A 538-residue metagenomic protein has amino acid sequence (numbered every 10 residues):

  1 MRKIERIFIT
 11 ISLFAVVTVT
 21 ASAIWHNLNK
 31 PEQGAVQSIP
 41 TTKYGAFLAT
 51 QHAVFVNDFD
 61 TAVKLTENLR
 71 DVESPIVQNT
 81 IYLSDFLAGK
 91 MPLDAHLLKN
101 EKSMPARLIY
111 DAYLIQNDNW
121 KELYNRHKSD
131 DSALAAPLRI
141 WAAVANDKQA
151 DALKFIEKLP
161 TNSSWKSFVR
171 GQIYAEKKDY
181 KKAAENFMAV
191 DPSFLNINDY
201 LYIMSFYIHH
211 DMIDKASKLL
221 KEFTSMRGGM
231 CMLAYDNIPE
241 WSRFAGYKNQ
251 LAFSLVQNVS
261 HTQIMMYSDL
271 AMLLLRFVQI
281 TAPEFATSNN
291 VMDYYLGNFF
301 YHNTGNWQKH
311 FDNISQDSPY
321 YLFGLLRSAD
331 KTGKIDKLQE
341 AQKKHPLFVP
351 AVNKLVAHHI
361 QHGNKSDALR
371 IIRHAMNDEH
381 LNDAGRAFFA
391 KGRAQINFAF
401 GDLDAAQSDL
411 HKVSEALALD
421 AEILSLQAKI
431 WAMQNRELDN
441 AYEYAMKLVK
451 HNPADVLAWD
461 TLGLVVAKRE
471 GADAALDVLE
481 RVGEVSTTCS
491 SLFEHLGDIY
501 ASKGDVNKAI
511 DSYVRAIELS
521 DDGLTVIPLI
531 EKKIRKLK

Functional and structural regions predicted by a protein language model:
M1-R6: Positively charged n-region of N-terminal signal peptides that target proteins for export
I9-S22: Hydrophobic membrane-insertion alpha-helices, especially the h-region of bacterial N-terminal signal peptides
W25-R373, N382-L403, A418-Q434, K450 (+4 more regions): Alpha-helical solenoid repeat scaffolds
A252, S502, N507-K538: Terminal, low-structured helical/coil segments at or just beyond the last alpha-helical repeat
Q342, H380, S414, V449 (+2 more regions): Short coil/turn linkers that connect adjacent helices within long alpha-helical scaffolds, especially alpha-solenoid
A406: Amphipathic hydrophobic-ligand
L426, T461-L464, K468, E480 (+6 more regions): C-terminal soluble interaction/assembly domains
